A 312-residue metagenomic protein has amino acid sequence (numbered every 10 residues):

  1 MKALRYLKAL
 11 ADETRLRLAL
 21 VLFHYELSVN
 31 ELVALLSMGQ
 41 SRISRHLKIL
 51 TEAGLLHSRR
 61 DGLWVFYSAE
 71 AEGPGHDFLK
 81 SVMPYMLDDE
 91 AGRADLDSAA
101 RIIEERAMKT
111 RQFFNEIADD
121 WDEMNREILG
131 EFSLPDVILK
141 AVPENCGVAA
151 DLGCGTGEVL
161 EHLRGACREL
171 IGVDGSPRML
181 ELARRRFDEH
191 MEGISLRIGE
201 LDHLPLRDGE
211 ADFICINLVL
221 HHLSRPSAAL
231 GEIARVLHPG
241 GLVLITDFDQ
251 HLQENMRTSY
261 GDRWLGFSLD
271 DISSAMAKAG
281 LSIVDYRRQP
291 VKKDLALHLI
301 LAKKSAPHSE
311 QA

Functional and structural regions predicted by a protein language model:
K2-R42, V65-E72: N-terminal helix-turn-helix DNA-binding core of bacterial DNA-binding proteins
P74-D122: Amphipathic alpha-helical dimerization/coiled-coil segments that flank or bridge DNA-binding/regulatory modules
I128-G147: Conserved alpha-helix/loop element of class I SAM-dependent methyltransferases that forms part of the SAM/SAH-binding
A150, T156-H203: Class I SAM-dependent methyltransferase SAM/SAH-binding core
D202-I214: A short acidic, Gly/Pro-enriched loop at the edge of an enzyme's catalytic core that lines a small-molecule cofactor
F213-R225: A short SAM/SAH-binding and catalytic strip from SAM-dependent methyltransferases
S227-L242: A short glycine-rich, Lys/Arg-flanked "PGG" loop and its adjoining helix->strand segment in the class I
L242-I300: C-terminal alpha-helical "lid/dimerization" subdomain adjacent to the S-adenosyl-L-methionine
